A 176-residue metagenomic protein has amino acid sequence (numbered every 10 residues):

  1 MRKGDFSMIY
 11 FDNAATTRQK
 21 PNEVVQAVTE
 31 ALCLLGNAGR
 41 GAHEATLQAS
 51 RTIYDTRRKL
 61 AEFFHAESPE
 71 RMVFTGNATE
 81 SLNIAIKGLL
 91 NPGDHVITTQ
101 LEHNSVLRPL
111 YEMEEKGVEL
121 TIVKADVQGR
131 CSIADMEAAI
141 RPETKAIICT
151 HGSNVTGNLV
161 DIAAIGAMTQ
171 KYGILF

Functional and structural regions predicted by a protein language model:
M1-F176: Pyridoxal 5′-phosphate
